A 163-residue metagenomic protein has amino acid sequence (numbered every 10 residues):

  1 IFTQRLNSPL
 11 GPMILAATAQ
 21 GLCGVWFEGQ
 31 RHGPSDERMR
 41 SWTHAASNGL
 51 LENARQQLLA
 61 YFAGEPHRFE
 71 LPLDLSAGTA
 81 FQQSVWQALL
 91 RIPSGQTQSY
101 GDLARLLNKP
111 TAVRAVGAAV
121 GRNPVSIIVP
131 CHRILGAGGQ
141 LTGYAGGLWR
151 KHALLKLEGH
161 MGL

Functional and structural regions predicted by a protein language model:
I1-T111, L157, M161-L163: Basic nucleic-acid-binding alpha-helical/helix-turn surface characteristic of O6-alkylguanine DNA
R114-N123: Regulatory, non-catalytic segments
I128: Major-groove DNA-recognition helix of helix-turn-helix-type DNA-binding domains
C131: Short cysteine clusters
A137-L163: …primarily DNA-binding HTH/wHTH and HhH modules…
